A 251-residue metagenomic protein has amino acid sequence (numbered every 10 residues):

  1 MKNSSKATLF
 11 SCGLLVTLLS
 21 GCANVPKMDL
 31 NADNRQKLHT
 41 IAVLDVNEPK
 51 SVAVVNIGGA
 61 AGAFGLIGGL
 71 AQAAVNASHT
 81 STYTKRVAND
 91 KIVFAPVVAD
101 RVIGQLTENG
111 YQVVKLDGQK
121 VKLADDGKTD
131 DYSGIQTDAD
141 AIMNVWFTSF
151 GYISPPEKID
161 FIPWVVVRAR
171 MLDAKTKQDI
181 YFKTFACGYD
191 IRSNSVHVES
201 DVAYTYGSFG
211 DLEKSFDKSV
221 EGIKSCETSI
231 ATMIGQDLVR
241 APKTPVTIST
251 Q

Functional and structural regions predicted by a protein language model:
M1-S11: Bacterial N-terminal signal peptides that target proteins for export
C22-H39, L44-V52, I159, A174-Q251: C-terminal/domain-edge helix-coil "capping" segments
C22-Y111, G235-Q251: A structural "domain/chain start" motif
A23-M28, D125-T176: Surface-exposed short loop/turn segments
P49-K50, K120-L123, T148-I153, A186-R192: Solvent-exposed loop/turn segments at secondary-structure junctions within structured extracellular/periplasmic domains
D90-F150: Short, solvent-exposed, polar/charged sequence segments at loop or secondary-structure edges
